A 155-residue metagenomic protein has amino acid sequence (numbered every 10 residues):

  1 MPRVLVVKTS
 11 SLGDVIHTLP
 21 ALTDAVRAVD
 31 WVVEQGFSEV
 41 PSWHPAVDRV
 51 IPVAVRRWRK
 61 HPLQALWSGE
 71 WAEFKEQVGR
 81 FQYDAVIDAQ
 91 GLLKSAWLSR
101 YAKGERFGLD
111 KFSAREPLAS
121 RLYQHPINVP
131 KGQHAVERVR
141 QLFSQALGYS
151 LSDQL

Functional and structural regions predicted by a protein language model:
M1-L155: Catalytic machinery of carbohydrate-active enzymes, primarily nucleotide-sugar-dependent glycosyltransferases
